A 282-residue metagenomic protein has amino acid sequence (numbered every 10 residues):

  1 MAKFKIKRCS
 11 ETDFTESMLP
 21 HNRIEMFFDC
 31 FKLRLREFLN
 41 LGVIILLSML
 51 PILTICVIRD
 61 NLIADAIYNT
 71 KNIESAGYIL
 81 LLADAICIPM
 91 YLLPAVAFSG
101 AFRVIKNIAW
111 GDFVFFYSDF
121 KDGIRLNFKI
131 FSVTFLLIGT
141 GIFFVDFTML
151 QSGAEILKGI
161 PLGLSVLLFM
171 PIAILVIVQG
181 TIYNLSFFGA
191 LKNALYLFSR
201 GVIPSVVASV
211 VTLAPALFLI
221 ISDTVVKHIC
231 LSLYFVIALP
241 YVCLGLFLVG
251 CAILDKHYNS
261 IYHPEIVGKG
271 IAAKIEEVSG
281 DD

Functional and structural regions predicted by a protein language model:
M1-D146, E155-G159, I172-I174, Q179-T212 (+2 more regions): Helix-coil boundary and N-terminal low-complexity module in membrane systems
G159-V166: Membrane-spanning alpha-helical segments of multipass transporters and channels
V166-I172: Faces of alpha-helical transmembrane segments in polytopic inner-membrane proteins
